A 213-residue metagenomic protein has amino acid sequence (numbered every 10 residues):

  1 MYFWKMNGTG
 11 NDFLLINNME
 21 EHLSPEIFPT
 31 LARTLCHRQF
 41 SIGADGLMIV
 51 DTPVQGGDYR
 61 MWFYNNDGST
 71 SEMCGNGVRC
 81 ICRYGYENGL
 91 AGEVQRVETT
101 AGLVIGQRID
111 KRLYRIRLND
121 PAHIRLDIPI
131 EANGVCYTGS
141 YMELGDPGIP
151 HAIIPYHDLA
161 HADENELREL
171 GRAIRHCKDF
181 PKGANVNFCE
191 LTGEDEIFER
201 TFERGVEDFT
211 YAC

Functional and structural regions predicted by a protein language model:
M1-K111, I153-C213: A glycine-rich beta-to-alpha transition motif near the start of alpha/beta enzyme domains, typified by
E98-E166: ATP-dependent small-molecule kinase catalytic core of the GHMP/sugar-kinase superfamily and closely related
